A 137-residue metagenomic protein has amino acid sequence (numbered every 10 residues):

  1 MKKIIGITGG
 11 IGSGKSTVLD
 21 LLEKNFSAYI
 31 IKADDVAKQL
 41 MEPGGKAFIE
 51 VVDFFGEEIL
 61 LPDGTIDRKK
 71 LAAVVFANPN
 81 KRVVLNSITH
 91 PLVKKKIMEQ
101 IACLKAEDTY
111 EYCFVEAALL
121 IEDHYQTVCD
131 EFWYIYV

Functional and structural regions predicted by a protein language model:
I5-I7: Hydrophobic anchor at the beta1->P-loop junction of P-loop NTPases
G10: P-loop (Walker A) phosphate-binding loop of NTP-binding proteins
S13: ATP-binding Walker
S16: Walker A/P-loop
A28-M41: Short beta-strand-centered segment that lines the nucleotide-binding/catalytic pocket of NTP-utilizing
K38-T109: ATP-dependent small-molecule kinase phosphotransfer cores that center on conserved nucleotide phosphate-binding segments
M98-A106, Y112-V137: ATP-dependent NMP and nucleoside kinases share a basic, alpha-helical "lid"
